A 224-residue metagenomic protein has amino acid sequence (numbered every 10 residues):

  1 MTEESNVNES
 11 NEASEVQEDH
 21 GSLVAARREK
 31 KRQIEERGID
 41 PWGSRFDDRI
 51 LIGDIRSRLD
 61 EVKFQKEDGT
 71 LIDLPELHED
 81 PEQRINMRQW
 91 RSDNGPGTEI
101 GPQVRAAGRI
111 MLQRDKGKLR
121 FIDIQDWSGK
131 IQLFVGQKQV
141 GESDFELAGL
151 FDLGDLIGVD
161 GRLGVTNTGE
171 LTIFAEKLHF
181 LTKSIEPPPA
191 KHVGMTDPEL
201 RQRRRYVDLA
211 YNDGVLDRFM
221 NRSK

Functional and structural regions predicted by a protein language model:
M1-K224: Class II aminoacyl-tRNA synthetase catalytic cores and aaRS-like
